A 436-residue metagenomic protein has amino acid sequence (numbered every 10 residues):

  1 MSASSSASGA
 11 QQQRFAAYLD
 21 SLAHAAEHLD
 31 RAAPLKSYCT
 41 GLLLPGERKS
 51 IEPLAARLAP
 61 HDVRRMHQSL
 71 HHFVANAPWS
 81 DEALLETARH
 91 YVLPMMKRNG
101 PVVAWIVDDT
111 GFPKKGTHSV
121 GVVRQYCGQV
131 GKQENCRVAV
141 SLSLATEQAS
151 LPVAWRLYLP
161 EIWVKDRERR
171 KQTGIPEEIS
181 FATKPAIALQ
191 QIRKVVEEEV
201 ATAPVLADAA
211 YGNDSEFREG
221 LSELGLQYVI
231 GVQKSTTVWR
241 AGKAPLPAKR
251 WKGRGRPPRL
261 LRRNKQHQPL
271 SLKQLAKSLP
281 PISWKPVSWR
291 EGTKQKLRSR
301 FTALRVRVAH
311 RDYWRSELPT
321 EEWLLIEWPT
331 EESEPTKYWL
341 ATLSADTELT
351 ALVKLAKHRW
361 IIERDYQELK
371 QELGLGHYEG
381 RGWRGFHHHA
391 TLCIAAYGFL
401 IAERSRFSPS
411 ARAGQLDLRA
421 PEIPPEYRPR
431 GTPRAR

Functional and structural regions predicted by a protein language model:
M1-R31, L42, L159, T173-S180 (+6 more regions): A short, flexible helix-boundary coil/loop motif
S2-L206, A210-I230, K234-T237, A244 (+3 more regions): Conserved, well-structured functional cores that handle cations and Mg-NTP chemistry
P101-V102, A139, E321-E322, P335-Y338: Short, surface-exposed beta-edge/turn micro-motifs
V107, G111, Y211, P258-P269 (+1 more regions): Short amphipathic alpha-helical "interface-anchor" segments enriched in bulky aromatics
G111-F112, T330-E331, S344-D346: Short, glycine-/Ser/Thr-/acidic-enriched flexible segments
V138, I361, D365, H388-I394: Catalytic-loop motifs flanking and including active-site residues across diverse enzymes
L325-A341, H358-L373: A glycine-rich, aromatic-flanked flexible loop/lid motif
